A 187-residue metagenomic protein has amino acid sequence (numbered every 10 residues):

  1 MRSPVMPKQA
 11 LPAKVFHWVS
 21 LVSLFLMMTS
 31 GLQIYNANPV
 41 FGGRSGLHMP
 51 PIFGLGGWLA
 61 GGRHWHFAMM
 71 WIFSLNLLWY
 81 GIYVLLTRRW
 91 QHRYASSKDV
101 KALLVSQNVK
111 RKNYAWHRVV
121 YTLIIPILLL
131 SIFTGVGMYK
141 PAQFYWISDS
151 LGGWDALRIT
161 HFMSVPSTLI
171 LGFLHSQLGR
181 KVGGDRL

Functional and structural regions predicted by a protein language model:
M1-L187: Membrane-embedded alpha-helical bundles that constitute the cytochrome b-like, heme-associated redox core of multi-pass
